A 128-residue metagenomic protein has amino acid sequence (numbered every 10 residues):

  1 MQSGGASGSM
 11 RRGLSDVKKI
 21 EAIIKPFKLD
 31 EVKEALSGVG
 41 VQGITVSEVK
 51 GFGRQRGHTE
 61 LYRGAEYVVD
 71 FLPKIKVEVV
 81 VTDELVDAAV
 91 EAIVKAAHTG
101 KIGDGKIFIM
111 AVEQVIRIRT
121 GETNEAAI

Functional and structural regions predicted by a protein language model:
M1-I128: Positively charged, small/polar-rich N-terminal and surface patches that mediate targeting and assembly and bind
